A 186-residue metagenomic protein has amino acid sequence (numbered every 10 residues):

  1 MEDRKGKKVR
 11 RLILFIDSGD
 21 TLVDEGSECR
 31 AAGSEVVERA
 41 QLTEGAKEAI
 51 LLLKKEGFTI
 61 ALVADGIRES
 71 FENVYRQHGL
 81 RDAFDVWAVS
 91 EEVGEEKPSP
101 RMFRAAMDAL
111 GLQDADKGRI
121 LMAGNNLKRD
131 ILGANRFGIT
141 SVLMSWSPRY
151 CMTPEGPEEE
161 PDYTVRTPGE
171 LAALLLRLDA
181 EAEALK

Functional and structural regions predicted by a protein language model:
E2-S18, D24-S27, E38-K186: Asp-based, Mg2+/Mn2+-dependent phosphohydrolase catalytic module
A31-V36: Conserved phosphoryl-transfer catalytic core
